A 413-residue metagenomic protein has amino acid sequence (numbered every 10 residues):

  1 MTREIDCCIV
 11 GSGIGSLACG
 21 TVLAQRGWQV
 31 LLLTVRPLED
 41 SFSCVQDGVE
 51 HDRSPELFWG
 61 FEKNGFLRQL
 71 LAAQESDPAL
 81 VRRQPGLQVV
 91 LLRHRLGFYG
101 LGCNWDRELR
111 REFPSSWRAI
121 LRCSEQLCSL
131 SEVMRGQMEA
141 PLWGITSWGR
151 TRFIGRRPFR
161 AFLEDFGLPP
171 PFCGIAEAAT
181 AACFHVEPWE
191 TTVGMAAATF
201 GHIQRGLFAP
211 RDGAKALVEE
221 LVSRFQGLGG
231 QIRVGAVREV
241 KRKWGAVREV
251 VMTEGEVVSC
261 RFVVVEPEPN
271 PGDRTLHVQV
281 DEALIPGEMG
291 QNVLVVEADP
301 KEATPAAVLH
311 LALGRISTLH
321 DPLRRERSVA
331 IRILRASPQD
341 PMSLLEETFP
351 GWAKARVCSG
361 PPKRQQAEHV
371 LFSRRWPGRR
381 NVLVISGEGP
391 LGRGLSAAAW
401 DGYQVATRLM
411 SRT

Functional and structural regions predicted by a protein language model:
T2-S129: N-terminal glycine-rich phosphate/pyrophosphate-binding loop and immediately adjacent elements
W28-V30, V263, K354-A355: Hydrophobic anchor at the start of a short beta-strand that flanks the dinucleotide cofactor-binding loop
L31, A79-R82, Q231-G235, C358-G360 (+1 more regions): General small-molecule cofactor/ligand-binding pocket signal
R95-T191: Rossmann-like flavin
A196-V240, W244-V247: Helical element adjacent to the flavin cofactor pocket in flavoenzyme catalytic cores
A236-R325: Mid-domain catalytic core of redox enzymes that form a hydrophobic substrate pocket/lid adjacent to a catalytic redox
T304-T413: Conserved flavin/dinucleotide-binding core of flavoenzymes
